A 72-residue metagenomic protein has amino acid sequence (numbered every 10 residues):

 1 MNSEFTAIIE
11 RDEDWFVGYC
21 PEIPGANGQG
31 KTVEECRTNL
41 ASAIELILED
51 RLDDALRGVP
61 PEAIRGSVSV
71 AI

Functional and structural regions predicted by a protein language model:
M1-F5, E34, T38-I72: Short, charged, surface-exposed hinge/linker loops at domain edges that act as mobile lids or interdomain connectors
I8-P21: Short aromatic-glycine-(Arg/Gly/Cys) micro-motifs in beta-strand/loop hairpins
E22-G25, P61-E62: Generic low-complexity segments that are intrinsically disordered, proline-rich and/or Lys/Arg-biased
P24-V33: A short, exposed loop/beta-hairpin motif centered on an aromatic-Gly-Thr core
